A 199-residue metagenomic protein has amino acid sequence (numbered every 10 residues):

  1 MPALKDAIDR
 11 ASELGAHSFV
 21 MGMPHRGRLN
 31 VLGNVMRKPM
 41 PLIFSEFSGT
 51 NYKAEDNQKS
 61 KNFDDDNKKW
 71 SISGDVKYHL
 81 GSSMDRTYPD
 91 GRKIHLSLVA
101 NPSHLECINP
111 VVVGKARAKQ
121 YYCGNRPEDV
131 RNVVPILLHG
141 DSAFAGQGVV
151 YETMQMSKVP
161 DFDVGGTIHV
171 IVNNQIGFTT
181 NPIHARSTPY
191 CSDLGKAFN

Functional and structural regions predicted by a protein language model:
M1-I168, V172-S187, F198-N199: Conserved internal helical-beta-strand scaffold that buttresses enzyme catalytic cores
T188-S192: Short, surface-exposed alpha-helical segments at coil->helix boundaries
